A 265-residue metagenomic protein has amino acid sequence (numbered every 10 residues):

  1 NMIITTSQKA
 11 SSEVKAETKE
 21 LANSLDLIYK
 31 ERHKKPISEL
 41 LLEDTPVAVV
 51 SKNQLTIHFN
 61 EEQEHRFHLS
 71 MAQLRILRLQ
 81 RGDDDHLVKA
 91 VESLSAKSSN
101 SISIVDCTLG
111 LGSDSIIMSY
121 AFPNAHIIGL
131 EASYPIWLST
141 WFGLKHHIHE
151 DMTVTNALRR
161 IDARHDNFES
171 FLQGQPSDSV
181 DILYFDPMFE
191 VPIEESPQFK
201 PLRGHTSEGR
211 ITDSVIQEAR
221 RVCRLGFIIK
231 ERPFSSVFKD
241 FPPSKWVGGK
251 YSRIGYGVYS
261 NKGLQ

Functional and structural regions predicted by a protein language model:
M2-I102, Y120-A121, G263-Q265: S-adenosyl-L-methionine
T45, S101, S179-D181, R224: Local beta-strand N-terminus motif with an aromatic residue
S103, H126-I128, R160, G226: Residues at the starts of beta-strands that form the adenosine-phosphate
D106-T108: Class I SAM-dependent methyltransferase core
L111-N124: Conserved SAM-binding loop of SAM-dependent methyltransferases across substrates and taxa, primarily the Class I
L130-I182: S-adenosyl-L-methionine
P187-V215: Mobile active-site "lid"/loop adjacent to the S-adenosyl-L-methionine
T212-S260: Conserved Class I SAM-dependent methyltransferase catalytic core
